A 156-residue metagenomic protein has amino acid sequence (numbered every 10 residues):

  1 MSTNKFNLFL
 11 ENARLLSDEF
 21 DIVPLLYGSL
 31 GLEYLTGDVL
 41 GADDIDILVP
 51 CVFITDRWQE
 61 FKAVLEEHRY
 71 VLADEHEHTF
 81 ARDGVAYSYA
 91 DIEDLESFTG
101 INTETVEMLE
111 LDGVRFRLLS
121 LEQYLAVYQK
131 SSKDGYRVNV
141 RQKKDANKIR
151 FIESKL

Functional and structural regions predicted by a protein language model:
M1-L26, A146, S154-L156: Helical scaffold of the NTase/Pol beta-like nucleotidyltransferase catalytic core
A13-D56, S120: Active-site nucleotide-donor binding segment shared across nucleotidyl transfer reactions
G31-L32, D94-L95, Q123-Y124: Short, solvent-exposed loop/turn segments at secondary-structure junctions
D43, H76, T105: Residues that flank catalytic or metal-binding motifs in active/ligand-binding sites
D43-I45, V85, V114: Change "...and in nucleic-acid phosphodiester-cleaving endonucleases..." to "...and in nucleic-acid processing enzymes
V52-R69: Amphipathic alpha-helical segments
E66-I101: Conserved catalytic core of two-metal-ion nucleotidyltransferases
T99-L156: Catalytic cores of NTP-dependent nucleotidyl/adenyl transfer enzymes across multiple folds
